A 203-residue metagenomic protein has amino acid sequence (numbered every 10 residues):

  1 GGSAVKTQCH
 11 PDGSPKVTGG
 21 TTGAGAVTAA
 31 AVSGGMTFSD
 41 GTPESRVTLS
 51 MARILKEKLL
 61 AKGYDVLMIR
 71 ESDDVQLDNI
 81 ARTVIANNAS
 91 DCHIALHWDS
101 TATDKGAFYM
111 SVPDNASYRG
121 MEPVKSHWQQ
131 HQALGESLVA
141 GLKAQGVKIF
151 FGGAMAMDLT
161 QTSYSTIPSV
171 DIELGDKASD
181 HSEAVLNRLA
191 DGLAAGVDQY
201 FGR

Functional and structural regions predicted by a protein language model:
G1-R203: Catalytic-site microenvironment of enzymes that process N-acetyl-hexosamine-containing cell-wall polysaccharides
